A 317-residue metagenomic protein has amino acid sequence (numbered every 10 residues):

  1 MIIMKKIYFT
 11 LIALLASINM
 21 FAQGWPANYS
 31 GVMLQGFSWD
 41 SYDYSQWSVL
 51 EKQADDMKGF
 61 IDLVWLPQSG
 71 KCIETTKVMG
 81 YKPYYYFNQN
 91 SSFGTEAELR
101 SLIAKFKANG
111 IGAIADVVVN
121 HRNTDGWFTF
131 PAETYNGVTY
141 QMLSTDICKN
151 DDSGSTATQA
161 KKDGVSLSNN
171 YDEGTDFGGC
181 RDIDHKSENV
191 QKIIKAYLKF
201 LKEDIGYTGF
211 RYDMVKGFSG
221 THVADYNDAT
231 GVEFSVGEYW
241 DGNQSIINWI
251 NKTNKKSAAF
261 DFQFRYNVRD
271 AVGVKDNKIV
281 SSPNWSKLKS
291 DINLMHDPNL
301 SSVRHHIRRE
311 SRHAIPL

Functional and structural regions predicted by a protein language model:
M1-I7: Positively charged n-region of N-terminal signal peptides that target proteins for export
T10, M20-F21: Cleavable N-terminal signal peptides
Q23-W39, V49-G59, Q68-G70, T75-K82 (+3 more regions): Active-site-proximal helices and loops of the catalytic beta/alpha 8
N28-G31, C72-A104, E133-D184: Aromatic- and acidic-residue-enriched carbohydrate-binding clefts of CAZyme catalytic domains
Q35-S48, C180-I193: Active-site mouth loops of central-metabolism enzymes
W47, E51-V64, T95-A113, V117 (+2 more regions): An active-site-proximal structural segment forming one wall of the substrate-binding cleft that immediately precedes
L167, Y171-E188, K192, S219-T230: Active-site cleft segment of glycoside hydrolase catalytic domains centered on the general acid/base Glu
